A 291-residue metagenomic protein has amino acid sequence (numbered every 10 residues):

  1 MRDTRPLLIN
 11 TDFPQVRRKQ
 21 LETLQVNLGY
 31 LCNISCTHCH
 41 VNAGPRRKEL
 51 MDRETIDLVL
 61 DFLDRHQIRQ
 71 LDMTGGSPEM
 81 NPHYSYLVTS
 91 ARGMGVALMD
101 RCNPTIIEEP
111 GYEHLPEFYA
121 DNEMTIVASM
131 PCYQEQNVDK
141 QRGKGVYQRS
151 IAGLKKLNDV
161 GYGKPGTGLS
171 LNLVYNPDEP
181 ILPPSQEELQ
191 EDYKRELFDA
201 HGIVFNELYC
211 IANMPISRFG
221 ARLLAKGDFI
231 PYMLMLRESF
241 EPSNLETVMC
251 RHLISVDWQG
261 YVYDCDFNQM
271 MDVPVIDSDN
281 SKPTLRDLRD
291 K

Functional and structural regions predicted by a protein language model:
M1-G75, E79-V96: Conserved alpha-helical substructure of the radical SAM core
R17-R18, N244-V248: Short loop/turn motifs at secondary-structure junctions and domain boundaries
T23, A43-D52, H66-N81, R92-G111 (+2 more regions): Core AdoMet radical
C32, C36-C39, C250, G260 (+1 more regions): Short cysteine clusters
H66-D72, L98-R101, A120-M130, G145-A221 (+1 more regions): Conserved C-terminal portion of the radical SAM core fold that forms the substrate/S-adenosylmethionine-binding
N81-S85, G111-E113, P183-E187: Conserved strand-to-helix beginnings and helix N-cap segments that scaffold or border functional pockets
V204-L236, F240, F267-K291: C-terminal accessory region of radical SAM enzymes
V256-D257: Short, acidic, Ser/Thr-enriched surface-loop or helix-capping motifs
